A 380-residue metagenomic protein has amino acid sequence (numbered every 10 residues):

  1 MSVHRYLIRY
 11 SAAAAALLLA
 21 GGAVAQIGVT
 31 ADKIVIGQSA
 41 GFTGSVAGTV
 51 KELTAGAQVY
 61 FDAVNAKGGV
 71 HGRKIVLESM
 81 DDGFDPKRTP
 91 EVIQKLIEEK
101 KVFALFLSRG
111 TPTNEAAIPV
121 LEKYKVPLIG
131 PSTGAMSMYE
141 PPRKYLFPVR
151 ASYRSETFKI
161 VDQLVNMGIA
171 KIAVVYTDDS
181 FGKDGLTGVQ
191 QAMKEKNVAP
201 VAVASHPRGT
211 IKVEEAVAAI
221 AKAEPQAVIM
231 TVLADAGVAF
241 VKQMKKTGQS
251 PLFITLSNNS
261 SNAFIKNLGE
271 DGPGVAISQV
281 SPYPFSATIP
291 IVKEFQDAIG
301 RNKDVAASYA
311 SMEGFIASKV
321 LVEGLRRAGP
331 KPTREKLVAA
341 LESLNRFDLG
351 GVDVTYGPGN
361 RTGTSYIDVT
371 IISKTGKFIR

Functional and structural regions predicted by a protein language model:
S2-A12: Bacterial N-terminal signal peptides that target proteins for export
A20-G22: N-terminal signal peptide c-region/cleavage motif recognized by signal peptidases
A25-Q38, G69-K74, V165-A170, K331: Immediate post-signal peptide segment of exported/extracytoplasmic ligand-binding proteins
V29, V35, G48-A55, K67-S137 (+3 more regions): Beta-alpha junction/loop-to-helix N-cap segments that form part of ligand/metal-binding clefts
R88-E91, A135-S137, K144-G248, Y283-D297: Extracellular/periplasmic Venus flytrap/periplasmic-binding protein
L96, K100-R109, I129-P131, A173-Y176 (+4 more regions): Periplasmic-binding protein-like
V241-G314, G376-I379: Extracellular/periplasmic periplasmic-binding protein-like sensory domains
R301-S311, V322-F378: Segments of small-molecule ligand-sensing domains
